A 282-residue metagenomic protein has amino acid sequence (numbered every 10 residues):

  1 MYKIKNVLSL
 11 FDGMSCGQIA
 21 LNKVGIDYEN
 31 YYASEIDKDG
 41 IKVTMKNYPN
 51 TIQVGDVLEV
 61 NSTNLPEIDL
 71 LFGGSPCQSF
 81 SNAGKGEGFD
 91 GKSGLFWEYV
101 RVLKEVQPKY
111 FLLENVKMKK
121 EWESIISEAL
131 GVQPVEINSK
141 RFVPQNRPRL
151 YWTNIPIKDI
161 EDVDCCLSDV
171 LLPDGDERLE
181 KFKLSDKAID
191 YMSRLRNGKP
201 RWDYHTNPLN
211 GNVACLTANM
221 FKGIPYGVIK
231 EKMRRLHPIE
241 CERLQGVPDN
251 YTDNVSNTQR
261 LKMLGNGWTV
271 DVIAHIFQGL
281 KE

Functional and structural regions predicted by a protein language model:
Y2-V7: Extreme N-terminal starter segment of soluble prokaryotic enzymes
L10-S15: Class I SAM-dependent methyltransferase "Motif I" SAM/SAH-binding loop
G17-E29, N47: A short, Lys/Arg-enriched amphipathic alpha-helix followed by its capping loop at the start of a domain
Y32-D37, E114-N115: Conserved acidic E/D residue at the C-terminus of a beta-strand in Rossmann-like folds
D39, T269: Conserved Rossmann-like nucleotide-cofactor binding loop
T44: Conserved SAM-binding loop
N50-D56: Conserved SAM-binding strand-loop segment of SAM-dependent methyltransferases
V60-L70, S75-R235, E240: Class I S-adenosyl-L-methionine
